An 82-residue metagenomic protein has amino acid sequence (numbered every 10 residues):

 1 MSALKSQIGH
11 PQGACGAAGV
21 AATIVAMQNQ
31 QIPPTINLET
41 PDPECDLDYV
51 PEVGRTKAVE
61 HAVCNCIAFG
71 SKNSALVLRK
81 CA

Functional and structural regions predicted by a protein language model:
M1-Q7, C15-F69, R79-A82: Structural signature of cysteine-dependent C-C bond-forming condensing enzymes
H10: Histidine-centered active-site/metal-ligand motif
S74-V77: Short beta-strand scaffold segments in enzyme catalytic cores
